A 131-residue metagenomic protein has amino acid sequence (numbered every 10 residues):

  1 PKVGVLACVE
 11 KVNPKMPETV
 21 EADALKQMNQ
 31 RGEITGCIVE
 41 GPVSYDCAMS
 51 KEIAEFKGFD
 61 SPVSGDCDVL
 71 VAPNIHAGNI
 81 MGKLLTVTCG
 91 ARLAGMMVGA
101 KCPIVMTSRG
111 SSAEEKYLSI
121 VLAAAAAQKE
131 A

Functional and structural regions predicted by a protein language model:
P1-V9, D23, P103: Internal alpha/beta core interface subdomains
C8-K11, I75-G78: Short glycine-rich anion-binding loops that position phosphate/pyrophosphate groups of nucleotides and phosphorylated
K11-P14, E18-D68: Active-site rim loops that border cofactor/substrate pockets in soluble metabolic enzymes
N13-P17, I80, E115: Secondary-structure boundary/capping motif
E18-E21, A54, L84-V87, S119-I120: Short, glycine/charged-enriched secondary-structure capping and boundary segments
I38-P42, P73, M106: General beta-strand structural signal in soluble alpha/beta enzymes
D68-H76: Extended, charge-rich low-complexity interaction segments
V69, M81-L84, G90-A131: C-terminal functional extensions of proteins
